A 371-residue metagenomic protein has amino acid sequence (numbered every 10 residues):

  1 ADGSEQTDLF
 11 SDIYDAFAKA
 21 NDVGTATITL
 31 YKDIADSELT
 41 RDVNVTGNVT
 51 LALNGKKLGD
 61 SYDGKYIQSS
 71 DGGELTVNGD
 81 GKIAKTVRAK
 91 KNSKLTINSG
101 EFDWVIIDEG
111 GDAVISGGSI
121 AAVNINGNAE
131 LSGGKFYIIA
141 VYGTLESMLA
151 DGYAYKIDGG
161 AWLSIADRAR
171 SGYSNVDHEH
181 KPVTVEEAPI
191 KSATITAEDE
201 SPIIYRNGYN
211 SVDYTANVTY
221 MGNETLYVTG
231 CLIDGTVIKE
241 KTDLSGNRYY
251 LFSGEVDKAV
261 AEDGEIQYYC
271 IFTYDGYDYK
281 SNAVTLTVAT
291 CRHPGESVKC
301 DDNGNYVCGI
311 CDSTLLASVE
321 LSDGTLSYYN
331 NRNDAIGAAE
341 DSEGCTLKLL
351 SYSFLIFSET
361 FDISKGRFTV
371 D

Functional and structural regions predicted by a protein language model:
A1-D2, Q6-S11, K57-D63, K82-K90 (+7 more regions): Extracellular adhesion/carbohydrate-binding repeat motifs centered on closely spaced tryptophans
A1-Y31, S318-K348: Acidic Gly/Asp/Thr-rich repetitive segments characteristic of extracellular carbohydrate-active and adhesion proteins
T25-V49, L53-Y62, F102, F136 (+1 more regions): N-terminal extracellular ligand-recognition/capping segment immediately after the signal peptide
V49-K90, N98-W104, S119, R367-D371: Right-handed parallel beta-helix/beta-spiral solenoid domain characteristic of secreted/periplasmic
I190-D199: Proline-enriched interdomain boundary motifs that mark the N-terminal boundary and often initiate the first structured
S201-N210: Short, solvent-exposed loop/linker segments at the N-terminal edge of repeated beta-sheet extracellular domains
A216, T229-C231, C270: Core motif of extracellular immunoglobulin-like domains
Q267-T273: Extracellular recognition modules
